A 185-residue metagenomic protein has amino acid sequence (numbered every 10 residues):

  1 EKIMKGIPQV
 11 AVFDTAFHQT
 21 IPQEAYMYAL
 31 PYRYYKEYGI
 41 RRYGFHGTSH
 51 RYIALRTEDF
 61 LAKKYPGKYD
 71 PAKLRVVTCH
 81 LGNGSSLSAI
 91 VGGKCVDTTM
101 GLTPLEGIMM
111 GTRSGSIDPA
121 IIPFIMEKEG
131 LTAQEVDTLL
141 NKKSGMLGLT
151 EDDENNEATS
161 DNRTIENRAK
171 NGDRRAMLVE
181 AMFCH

Functional and structural regions predicted by a protein language model:
E1-Q9: A structural motif corresponding to the C-terminal end of an alpha-helix and its immediate exit/capping segment
Q9-V10, V76: Conserved beta-strand scaffold positions in the cores of enzyme catalytic domains, especially in NTP/NDP-utilizing
F17: Metal-dependent C-N hydrolase catalytic cores
T20-K128: Glycine-rich phosphate-binding loop of actin/hexokinase-like ATP-binding domains
R41-S49, S114, K128-T132, E157 (+1 more regions): Catalytic cores of large soluble enzymes that bind and process phosphate-bearing ligands
M126-E154: Oxyanion-binding "anion nests"
T138, G145-G148, T159-H185: Adenine-nucleotide phosphate-binding core of ATP-dependent small-molecule kinases
